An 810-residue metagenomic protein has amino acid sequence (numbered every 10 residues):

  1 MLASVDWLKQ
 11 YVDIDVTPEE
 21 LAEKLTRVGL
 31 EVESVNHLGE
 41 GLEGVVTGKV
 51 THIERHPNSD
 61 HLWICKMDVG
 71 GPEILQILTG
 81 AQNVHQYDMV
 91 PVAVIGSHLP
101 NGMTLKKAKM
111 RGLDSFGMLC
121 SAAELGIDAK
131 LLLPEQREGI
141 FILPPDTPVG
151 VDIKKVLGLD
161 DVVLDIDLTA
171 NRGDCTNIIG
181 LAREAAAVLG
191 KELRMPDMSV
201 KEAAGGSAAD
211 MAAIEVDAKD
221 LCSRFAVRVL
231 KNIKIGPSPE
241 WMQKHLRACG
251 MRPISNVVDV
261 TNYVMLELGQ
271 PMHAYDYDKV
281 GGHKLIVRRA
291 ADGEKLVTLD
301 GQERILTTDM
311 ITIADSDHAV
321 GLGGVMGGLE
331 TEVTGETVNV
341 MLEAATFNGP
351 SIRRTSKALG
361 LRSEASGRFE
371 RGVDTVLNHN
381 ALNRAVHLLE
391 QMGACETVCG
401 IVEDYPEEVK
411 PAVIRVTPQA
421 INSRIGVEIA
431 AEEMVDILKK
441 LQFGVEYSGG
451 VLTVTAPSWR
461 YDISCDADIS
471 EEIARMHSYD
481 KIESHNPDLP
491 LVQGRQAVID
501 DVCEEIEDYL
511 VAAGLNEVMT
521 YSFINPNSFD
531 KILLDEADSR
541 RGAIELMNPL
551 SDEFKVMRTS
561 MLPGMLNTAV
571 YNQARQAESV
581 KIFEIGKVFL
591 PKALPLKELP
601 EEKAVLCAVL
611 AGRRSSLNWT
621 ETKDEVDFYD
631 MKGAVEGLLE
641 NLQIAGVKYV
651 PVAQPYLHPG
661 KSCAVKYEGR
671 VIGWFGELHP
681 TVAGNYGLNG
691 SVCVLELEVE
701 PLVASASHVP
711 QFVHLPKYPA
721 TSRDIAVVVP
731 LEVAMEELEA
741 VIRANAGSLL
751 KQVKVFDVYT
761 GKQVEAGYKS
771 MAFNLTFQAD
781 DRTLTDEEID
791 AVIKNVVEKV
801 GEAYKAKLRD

Functional and structural regions predicted by a protein language model:
M1-G206, M341, G360, E364 (+4 more regions): Phosphate-backbone binding interfaces of nucleic-acid-interacting proteins
L2, K440-F443, F529, I582 (+4 more regions): A carboxyl-terminal module marker
A3-W7, D160-T169, S223-K231, E364-R371 (+8 more regions): Short, hydrophobic beta-strand segments
V5, E23, W63, L189 (+1 more regions): Glycine/proline-enriched, intrinsically flexible loops and inter-domain linkers
T47-L78, V149, K244, S255 (+1 more regions): Conserved mixed alpha/beta core segments that line enzyme active sites in large multi-domain catalysts
R111-I142, K154-G158, V162, I311-K410 (+3 more regions): Mobile "lid/hinge" segments at catalytic clefts and subdomain interfaces of large enzymes
A185-D217, G393-I421, V427-E428, I469: Terminal amphipathic helices with adjacent charged low-complexity linkers/tails
I414-V580, R723, T776-Q778, L784 (+1 more regions): Extended, well-folded interaction surfaces typified by the phenylalanyl-tRNA synthetase beta subunit core
